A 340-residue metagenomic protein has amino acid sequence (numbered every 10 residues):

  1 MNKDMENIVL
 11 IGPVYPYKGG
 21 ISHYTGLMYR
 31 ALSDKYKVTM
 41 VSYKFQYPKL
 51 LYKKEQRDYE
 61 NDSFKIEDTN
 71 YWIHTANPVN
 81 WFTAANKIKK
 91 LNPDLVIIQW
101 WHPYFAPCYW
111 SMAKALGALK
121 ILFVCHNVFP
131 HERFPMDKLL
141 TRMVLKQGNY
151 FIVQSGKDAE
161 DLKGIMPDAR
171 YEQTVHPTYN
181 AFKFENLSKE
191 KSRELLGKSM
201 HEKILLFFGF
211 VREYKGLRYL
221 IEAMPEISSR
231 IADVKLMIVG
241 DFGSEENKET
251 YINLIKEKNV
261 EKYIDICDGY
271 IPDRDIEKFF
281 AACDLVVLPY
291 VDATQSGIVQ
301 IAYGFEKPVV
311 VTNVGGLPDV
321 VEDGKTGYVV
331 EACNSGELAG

Functional and structural regions predicted by a protein language model:
Y43-Y47, K235-T250, G269: Glycosyltransferase donor-sugar binding loop
F134, K163, P177-L195: Acidic anion/phosphate-binding donor-loop and adjacent secondary structure in glycosyltransferase catalytic cores
K146-Q173, T178-K183: A short, active-site helix/loop in glycosyltransferases that binds the activated sugar's phosphate group
S199-K215, I221-M224, M237-V239: Conserved donor-binding/catalytic core segment of Leloir-type glycosyltransferases
K248-R274: Nucleotide-activated donor-binding/catalytic signature segment of Leloir-type glycosyltransferases, i.e., the conserved
K278-T294, G304-K307: Acidic donor-binding loop of glycosyltransferase active sites
P308-V311, V321: Short hydrophobic beta-strand element within catalytic cores of glycosyltransferases and related nucleotide-activated
D323-G324, Y328-S335: Conserved acidic donor-binding segment of nucleotide-sugar-dependent glycosyltransferases
